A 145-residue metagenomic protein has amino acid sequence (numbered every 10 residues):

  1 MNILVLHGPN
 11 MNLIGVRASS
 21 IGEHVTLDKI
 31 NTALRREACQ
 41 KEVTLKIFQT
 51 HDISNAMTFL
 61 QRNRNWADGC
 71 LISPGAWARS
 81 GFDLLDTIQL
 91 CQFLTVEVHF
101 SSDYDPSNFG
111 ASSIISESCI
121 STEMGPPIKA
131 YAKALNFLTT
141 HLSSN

Functional and structural regions predicted by a protein language model:
M1-L4: Extreme N-terminal starter segment of soluble prokaryotic enzymes
I14-D28: Glycine- and acidic-residue-enriched helix-capping/strand-helix junction motifs
K46-S54: Short beta->alpha junction loops
I47, D105-N145: Short, glycine-/small-residue-rich phosphate/pyrophosphate-handling segment
N55-I72: Short, electropositive alpha-helical surface patch
R64-N65, Q89-L90, S112-E117: Short, hinge-like loop/turn segments at secondary-structure boundaries
D68-D103: Mid-chain, well-packed structural core segment of small domains
